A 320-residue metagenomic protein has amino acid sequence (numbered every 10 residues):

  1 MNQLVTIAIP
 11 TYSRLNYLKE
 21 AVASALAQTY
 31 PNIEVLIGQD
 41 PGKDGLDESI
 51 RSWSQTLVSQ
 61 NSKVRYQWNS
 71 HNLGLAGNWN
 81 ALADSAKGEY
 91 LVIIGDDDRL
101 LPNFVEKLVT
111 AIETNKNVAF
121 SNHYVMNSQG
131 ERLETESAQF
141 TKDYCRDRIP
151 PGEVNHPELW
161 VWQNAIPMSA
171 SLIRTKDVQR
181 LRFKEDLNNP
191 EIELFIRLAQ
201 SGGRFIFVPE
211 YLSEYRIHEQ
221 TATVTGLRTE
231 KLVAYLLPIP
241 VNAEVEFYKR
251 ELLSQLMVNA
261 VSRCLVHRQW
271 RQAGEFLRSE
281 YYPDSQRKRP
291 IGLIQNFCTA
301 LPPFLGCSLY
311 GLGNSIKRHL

Functional and structural regions predicted by a protein language model:
M1, L159-V161, E193, Q200 (+2 more regions): C-terminal subregions of glycosyltransferases and related glycan-biosynthesis enzymes
M1-L26: N-proximal low-complexity "stem/linker" segments adjacent to membrane-targeting elements
A23-Q67: Acidic donor-binding segment of Leloir-type glycosyltransferases
W68-A86: Glycine-rich, basic loop-to-helix element that forms the pyrophosphate-binding segment of sugar-nucleotide handling
L91: Short aromatic/hydrophobic "clamp" motif used to bind/position activated sugar donors
G95-R99, N122: The conserved acidic donor/metal-binding loop of glycosyltransferases
N103-A138: Conserved donor NDP-sugar-binding/catalytic core segment of glycosyltransferases
Y144-R228: Conserved nucleotide-sugar donor-binding catalytic segment
